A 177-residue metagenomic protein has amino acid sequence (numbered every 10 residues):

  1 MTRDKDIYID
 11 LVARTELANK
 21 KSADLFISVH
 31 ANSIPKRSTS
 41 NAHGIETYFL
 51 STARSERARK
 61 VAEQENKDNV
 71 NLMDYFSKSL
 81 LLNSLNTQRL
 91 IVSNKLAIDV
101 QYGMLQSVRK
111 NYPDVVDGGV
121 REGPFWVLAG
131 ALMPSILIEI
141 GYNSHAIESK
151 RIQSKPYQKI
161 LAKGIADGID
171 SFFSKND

Functional and structural regions predicted by a protein language model:
M1-D74, L82-L90, N94-I98, K163: Catalytic-core regions of hydrolytic enzymes
D10, F76, V120-G123: Short, conserved alpha-helical segments within structured domains
D24-F26, S79, M133-S135: Structural motif
P35-K36, S84-D177: Active-site-adjacent mobile loop/cap segments within catalytic or ligand-binding domains
M73-F76, E139-G141: Active-site-adjacent bridging/hinge elements
